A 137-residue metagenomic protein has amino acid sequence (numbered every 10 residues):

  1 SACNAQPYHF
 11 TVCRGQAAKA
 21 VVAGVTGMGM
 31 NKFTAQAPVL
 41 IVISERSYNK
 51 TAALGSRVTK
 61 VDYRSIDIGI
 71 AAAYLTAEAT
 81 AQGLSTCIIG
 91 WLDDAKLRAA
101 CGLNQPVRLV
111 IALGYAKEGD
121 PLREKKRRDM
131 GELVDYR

Functional and structural regions predicted by a protein language model:
A2-A5, K32-A35, T80, A100-N104 (+1 more regions): Solvent-exposed alpha-helices and their adjacent loops that cap or buttress functional pockets in soluble metabolic
N4-I68: Glycine/small-residue-rich phosphate/adenosyl-binding loop
N31, K96-A116: Short, conserved aromatic-histidine micro-motifs
P38-L40, T86, P106-R108: Structural motif
I41, S56-A100: Small-aliphatic-rich amphipathic alpha-helix that forms the alpha element of a beta-alpha
E45, W91, Y115: Short secondary-structure boundary segments
T51-A52, K96-A99, E118-L122: Short active-site-adjacent structural elements
L109-R137: C-terminal helix-cap and adjacent tail motif
